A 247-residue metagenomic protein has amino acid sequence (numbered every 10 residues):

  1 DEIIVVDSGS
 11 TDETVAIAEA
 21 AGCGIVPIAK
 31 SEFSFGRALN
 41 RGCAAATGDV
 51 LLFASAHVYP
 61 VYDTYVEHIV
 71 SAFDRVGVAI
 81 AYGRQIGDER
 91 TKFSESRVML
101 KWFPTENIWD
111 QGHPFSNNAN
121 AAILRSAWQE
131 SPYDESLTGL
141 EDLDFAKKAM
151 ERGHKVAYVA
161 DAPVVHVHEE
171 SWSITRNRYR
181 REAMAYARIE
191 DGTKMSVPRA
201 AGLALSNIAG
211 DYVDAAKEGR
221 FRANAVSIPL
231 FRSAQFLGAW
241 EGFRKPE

Functional and structural regions predicted by a protein language model:
D7-V15, V58-Y59: A conserved acidic beta->alpha catalytic loop
I28-A46: Glycine-rich, basic loop-to-helix element that forms the pyrophosphate-binding segment of sugar-nucleotide handling
L51: Short aromatic/hydrophobic "clamp" motif used to bind/position activated sugar donors
Y59-S94: Conserved donor NDP-sugar-binding/catalytic core segment of glycosyltransferases
G87-D88, T105-I123, S136-T138, D144: A recurrent flexible, glycine/aromatic-enriched loop bordering the glycosyltransferase active site that acts as
A121, A127-S131, S136-H166: A short, conserved alpha-helix in the catalytic core of glycosyltransferases
K155, V159-R176, E182-I189: Active-site donor/metal-binding and catalytic loop motifs of nucleotide-sugar-dependent glycosylation enzymes
N177-M184, R188-E247: Non-catalytic, C-terminal membrane-associated alpha-helical segments of glycosyltransferases
